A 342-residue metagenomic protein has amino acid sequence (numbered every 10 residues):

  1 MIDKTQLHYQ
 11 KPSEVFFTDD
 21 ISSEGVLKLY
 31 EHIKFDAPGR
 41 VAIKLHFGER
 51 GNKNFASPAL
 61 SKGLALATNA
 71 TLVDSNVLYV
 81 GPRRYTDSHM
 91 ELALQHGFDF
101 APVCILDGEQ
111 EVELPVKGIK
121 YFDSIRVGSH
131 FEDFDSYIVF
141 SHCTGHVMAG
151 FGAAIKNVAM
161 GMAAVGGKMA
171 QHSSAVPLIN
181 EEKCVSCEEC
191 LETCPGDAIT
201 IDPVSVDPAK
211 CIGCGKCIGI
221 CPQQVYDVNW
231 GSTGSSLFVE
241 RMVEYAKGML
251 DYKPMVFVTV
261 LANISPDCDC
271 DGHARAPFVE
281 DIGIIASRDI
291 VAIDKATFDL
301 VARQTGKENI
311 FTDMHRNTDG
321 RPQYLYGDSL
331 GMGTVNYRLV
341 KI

Functional and structural regions predicted by a protein language model:
M1-I342: N-terminal and secondary-structure boundary signal
